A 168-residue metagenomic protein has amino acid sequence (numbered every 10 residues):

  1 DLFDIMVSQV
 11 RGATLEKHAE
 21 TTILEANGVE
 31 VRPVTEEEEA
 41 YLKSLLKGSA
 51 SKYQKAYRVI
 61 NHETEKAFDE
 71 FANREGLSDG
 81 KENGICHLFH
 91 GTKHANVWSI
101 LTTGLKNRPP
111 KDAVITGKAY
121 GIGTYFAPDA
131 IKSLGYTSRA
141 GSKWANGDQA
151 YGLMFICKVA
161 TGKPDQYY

Functional and structural regions predicted by a protein language model:
D1-N96, P109: Intrinsically disordered, low-complexity terminal and linker regions
K81, L105-Y168: ADP-ribosyltransferase catalytic core
N96-V97, P164: Short, acidic Gly/Pro/Ser/Thr-rich loop/turn segments
V97-N107: Active-site-adjacent bridging/hinge elements
